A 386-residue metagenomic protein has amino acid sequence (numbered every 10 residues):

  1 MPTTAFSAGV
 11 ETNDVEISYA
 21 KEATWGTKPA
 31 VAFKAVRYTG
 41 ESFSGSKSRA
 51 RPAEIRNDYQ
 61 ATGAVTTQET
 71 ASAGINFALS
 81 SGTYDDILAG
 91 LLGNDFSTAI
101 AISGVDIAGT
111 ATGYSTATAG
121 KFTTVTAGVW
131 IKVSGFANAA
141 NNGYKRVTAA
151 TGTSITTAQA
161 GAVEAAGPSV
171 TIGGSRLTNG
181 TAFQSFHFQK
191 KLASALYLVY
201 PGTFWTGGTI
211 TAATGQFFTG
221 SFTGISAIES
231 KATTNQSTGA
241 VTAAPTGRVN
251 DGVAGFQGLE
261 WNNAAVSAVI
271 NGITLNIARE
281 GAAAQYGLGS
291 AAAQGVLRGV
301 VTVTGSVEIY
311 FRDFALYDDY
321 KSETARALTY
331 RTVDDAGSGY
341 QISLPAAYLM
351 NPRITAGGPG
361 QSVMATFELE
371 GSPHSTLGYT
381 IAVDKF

Functional and structural regions predicted by a protein language model:
M1-F386: Signature of extracytoplasmic/envelope-associated structural regions
